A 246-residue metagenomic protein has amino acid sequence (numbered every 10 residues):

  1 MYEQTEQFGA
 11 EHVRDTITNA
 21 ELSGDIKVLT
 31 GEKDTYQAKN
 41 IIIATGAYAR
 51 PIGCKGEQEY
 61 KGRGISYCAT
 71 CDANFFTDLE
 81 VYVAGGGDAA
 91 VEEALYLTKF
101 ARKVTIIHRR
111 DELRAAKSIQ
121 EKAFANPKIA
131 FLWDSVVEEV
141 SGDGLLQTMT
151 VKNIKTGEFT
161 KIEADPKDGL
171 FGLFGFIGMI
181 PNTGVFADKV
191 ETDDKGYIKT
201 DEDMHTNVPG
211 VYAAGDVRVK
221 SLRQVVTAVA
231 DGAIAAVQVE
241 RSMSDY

Functional and structural regions predicted by a protein language model:
M1: Aromatic/hydrophobic pocket-lining residues that form π-stacking "cages" and hydrophobic walls in ligand
T5-E6, E11-T30, T35-A38, K99-E202 (+1 more regions): A Rossmann-like FAD-binding core segment of flavoenzymes
Q37, I43-A44, V83, G175: Redox-cofactor binding/interface segments in oxidoreductases and associated redox assembly factors
I41, V81, V104: Hydrophobic anchor at the start of a short beta-strand that flanks the dinucleotide cofactor-binding loop
Y48, G53, E59-T77, G175-T227 (+2 more regions): FAD-site-proximal beta/loop scaffold in flavoenzymes
G85-G87: Glycine-rich Rossmann-fold phosphate-binding loop(s) that bind the pyrophosphate of adenine dinucleotide cofactors
A90-V91: N-terminal Rossmann-fold NAD(P) dinucleotide-binding loop
A94-L95: Generic hydrophobic/aromatic pocket-lining and core-packing "Φ" positions
